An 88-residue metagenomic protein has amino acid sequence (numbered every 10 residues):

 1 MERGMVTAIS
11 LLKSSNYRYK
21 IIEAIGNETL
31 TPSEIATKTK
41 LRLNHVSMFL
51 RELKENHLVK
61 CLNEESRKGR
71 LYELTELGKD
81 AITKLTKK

Functional and structural regions predicted by a protein language model:
M1-Y19: Short alpha-helical segments that sit at the start of domains
N16, N27-T31: Short capping segments at the starts of secondary-structure elements
N16-E23, D80: Pre-recognition alpha-helix immediately N-terminal to the DNA-recognition helix within helix-turn-helix or winged-helix
E23-N27, T86: Short, locally clustered residues in the helix-turn-helix/winged-helix DNA-binding domain
L30-K38: Short acidic, hydrophobic short linear motifs in intrinsically disordered regions
L41-E55: Short amphipathic alpha-helical interaction segments
N56-R67: Beta-hairpin "wing" of winged helix-turn-helix
S66-L85: Basic, amphipathic "hinge/linker" alpha-helix immediately C-terminal to the N-terminal HTH DNA-binding motif
